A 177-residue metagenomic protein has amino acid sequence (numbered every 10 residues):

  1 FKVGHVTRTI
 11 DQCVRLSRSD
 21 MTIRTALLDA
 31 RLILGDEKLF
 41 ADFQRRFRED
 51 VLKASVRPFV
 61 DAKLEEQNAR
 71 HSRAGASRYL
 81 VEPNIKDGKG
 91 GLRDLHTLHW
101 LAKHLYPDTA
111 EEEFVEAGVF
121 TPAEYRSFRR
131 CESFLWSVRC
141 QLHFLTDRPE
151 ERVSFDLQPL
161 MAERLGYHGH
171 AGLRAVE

Functional and structural regions predicted by a protein language model:
F1-E177: A nucleotide- and high-energy phosphate-metabolite-utilizing enzyme signature
